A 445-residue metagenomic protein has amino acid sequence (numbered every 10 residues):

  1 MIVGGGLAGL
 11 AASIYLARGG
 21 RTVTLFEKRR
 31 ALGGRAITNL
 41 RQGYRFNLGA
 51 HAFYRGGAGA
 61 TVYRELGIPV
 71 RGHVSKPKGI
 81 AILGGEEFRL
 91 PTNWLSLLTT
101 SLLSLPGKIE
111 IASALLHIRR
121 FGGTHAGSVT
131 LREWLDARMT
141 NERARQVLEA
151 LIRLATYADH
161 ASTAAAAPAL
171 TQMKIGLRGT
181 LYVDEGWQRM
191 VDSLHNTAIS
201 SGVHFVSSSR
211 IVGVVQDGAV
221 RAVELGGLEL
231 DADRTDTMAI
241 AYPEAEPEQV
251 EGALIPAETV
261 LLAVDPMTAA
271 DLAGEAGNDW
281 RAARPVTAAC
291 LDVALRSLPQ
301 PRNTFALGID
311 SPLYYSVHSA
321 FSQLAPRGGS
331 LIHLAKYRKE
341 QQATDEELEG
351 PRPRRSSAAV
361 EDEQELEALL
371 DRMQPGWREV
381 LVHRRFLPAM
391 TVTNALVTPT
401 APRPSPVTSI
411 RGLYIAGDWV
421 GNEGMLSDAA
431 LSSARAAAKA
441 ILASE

Functional and structural regions predicted by a protein language model:
M1-L25: N-terminal Rossmann-like FAD-binding beta1-loop-alpha1 element of flavoenzymes
A17-R41: Glycine-rich FAD pyrophosphate-binding loop
A52-G57, T124-G127, K174-T197, A358 (+1 more regions): Short beta-strand to alpha-helix junction loop
A60-L83, T140-E149, P285: A short alpha-helix-loop-beta-strand transition element characteristic of N-terminal alpha/beta dinucleotide-binding
L98-A169, L181: Rossmann-like flavin
A198-I211: A conserved beta-strand/loop element that lines the FAD pocket in flavoprotein oxidoreductases
V212-A343: Mid-domain catalytic core of redox enzymes that form a hydrophobic substrate pocket/lid adjacent to a catalytic redox
H318-E445: Conserved flavin/dinucleotide-binding core of flavoenzymes
